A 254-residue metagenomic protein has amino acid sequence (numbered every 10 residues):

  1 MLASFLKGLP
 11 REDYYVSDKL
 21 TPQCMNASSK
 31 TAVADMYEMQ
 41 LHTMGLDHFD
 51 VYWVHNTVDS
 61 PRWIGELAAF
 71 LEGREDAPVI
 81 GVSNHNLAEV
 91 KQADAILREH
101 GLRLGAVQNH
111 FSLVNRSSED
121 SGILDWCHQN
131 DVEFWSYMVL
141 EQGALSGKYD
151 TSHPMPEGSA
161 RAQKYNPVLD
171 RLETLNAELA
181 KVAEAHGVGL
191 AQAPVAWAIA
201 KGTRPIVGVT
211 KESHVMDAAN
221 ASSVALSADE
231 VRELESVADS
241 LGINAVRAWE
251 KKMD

Functional and structural regions predicted by a protein language model:
M1-Y14, A238, D254: N-terminal binding-site loop/beta-alpha segment at the start of enzyme catalytic domains that lines or forms
L2-K7, Y37-L41, S121-D131: Short amphipathic alpha-helices and their capping/turn segments at secondary-structure boundaries
E12-M25, Y52-H55, Q108-S112: A short, structured active-site edge motif that brings together acidic residues
D13-Y14, L46-F49, A77, L104: Local beta-strand N-terminus motif with an aromatic residue
K19-S28, A77-N84: Acidic/glycine-enriched edge-of-secondary-structure segments
S28-M44, A88-D94: Short, acidic/polar
L41-R62: Active-site groove signature of glycoside hydrolases
T57-D254: Beta/alpha (TIM)-barrel catalytic core signal, keyed to glycine-rich beta->alpha loops juxtaposed to Asp/Glu that bind
